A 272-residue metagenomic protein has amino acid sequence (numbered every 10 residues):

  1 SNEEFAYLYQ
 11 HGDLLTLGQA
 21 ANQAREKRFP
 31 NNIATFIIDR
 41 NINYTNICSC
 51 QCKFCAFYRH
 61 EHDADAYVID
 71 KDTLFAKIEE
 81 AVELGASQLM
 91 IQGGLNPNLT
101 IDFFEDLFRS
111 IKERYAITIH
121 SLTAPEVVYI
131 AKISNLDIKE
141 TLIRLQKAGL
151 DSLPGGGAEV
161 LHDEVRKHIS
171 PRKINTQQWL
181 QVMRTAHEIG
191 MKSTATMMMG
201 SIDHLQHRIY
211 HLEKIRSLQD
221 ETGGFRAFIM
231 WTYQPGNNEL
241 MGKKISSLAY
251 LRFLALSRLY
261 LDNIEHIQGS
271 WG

Functional and structural regions predicted by a protein language model:
S1-C50: Flexible, acidic/Gly-rich N-terminal and inter-domain linker regions that tether and position cofactor-handling modules
A6-L8, I38-N41, G93-P97, M199-I202 (+1 more regions): Conserved short loop/turn motifs at secondary-structure junctions
A34-T73: Canonical Radical SAM [4Fe-4S] cluster-binding loop centered on the CxxxCxxC motif and its immediate flanking residues
C52, S87-L89, I101, E105-M198: Radical SAM/AdoMet-radical enzyme domain recognition
R59-G93, E113: Conserved alpha-helical substructure of the radical SAM core
D65, K167-K173, G242-K244: Short glycine-enriched, charge-decorated loop/helix-capping segments at active-site entrances that position
K71-I78, L136-R144, L212: Short, acidic/polar
E113-Y115, I119, K147-A158, Q177-E239 (+1 more regions): Conserved C-terminal portion of the radical SAM core fold that forms the substrate/S-adenosylmethionine-binding
